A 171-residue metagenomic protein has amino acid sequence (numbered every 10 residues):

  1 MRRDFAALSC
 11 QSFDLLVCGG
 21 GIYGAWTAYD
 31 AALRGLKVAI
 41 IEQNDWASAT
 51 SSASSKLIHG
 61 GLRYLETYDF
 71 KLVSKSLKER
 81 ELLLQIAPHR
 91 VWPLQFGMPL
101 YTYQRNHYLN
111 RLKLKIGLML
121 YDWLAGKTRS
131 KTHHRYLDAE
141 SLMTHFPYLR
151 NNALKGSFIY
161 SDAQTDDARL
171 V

Functional and structural regions predicted by a protein language model:
M1-L15, Y29-R34: Extreme N-terminal leader/targeting segments of oxidoreductases
L16-C18, A39: Beta-strand elements within well-structured catalytic alpha/beta cores of enzymes that handle phosphate/sulfate esters
G19-G21, Q43: Glycine-rich Rossmann-fold phosphate-binding loop(s) that bind the pyrophosphate of adenine dinucleotide cofactors
G24-A25: N-terminal Rossmann-fold NAD(P) dinucleotide-binding loop
A32-A53: Glycine-rich FAD pyrophosphate-binding loop
D45-S52, T67, K71, T165: Alpha-helix capping and helix-loop boundary segments enriched in small/acidic/polar residues
K56-S141: Dinucleotide-binding Rossmann-like beta1-alpha1 core, especially the glycine-rich loop that anchors the ADP
G126-H133, M143-V171: Helix-loop-beta segment of a Rossmann-like dinucleotide-binding subdomain
